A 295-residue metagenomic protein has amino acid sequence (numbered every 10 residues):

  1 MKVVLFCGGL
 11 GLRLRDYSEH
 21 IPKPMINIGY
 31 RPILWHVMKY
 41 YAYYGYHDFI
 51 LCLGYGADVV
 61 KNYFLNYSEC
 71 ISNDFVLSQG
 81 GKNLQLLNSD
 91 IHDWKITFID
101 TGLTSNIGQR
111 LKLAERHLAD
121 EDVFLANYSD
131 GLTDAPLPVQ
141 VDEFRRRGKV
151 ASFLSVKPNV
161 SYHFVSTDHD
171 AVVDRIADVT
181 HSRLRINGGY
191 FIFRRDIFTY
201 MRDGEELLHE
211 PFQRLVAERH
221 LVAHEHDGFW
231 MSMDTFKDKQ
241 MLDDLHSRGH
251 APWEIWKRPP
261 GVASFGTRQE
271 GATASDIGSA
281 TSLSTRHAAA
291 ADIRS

Functional and structural regions predicted by a protein language model:
M1-Y67, F98: N-terminal glycine-rich phosphate-binding loop and ensuing alpha1 helix
V3-L5, L51, A126, A151-L154 (+1 more regions): Structural beta-sheet core signal
I33-H36, R110-L113, P211: Well-ordered alpha-helical segments embedded in enzymatic catalytic cores
V60-D168: Conserved beta-loop-beta/alpha segment of the NTase-like Rossmann-fold superfamily that binds/positions NTPs
D122-L125, L132-R145, K157-V160, H169-G271 (+2 more regions): Catalytic-core segments of class I nucleotidyltransferases/pyrophosphorylases that form NMP-activated intermediates
A280, S284-R286: Short Gly/Ser/Thr- and charged-rich N-terminal loops/segments that act as flexible capping/hinge elements
